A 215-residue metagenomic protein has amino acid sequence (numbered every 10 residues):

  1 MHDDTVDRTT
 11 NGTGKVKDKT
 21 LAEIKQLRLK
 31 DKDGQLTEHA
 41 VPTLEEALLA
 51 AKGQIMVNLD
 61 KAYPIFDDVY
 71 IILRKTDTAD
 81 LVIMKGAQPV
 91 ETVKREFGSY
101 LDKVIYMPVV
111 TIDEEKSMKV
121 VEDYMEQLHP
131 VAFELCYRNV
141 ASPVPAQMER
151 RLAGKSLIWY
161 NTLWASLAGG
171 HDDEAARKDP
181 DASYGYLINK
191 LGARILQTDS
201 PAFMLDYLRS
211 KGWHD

Functional and structural regions predicted by a protein language model:
H2-I112, Q127-V140, G154, W164: Metal-dependent phosphodiesterase/phospholipase catalytic core, i.e., the His/Asp/Glu-rich active-site region
G34-E38, E115-D215: C-terminal active-site rim and adjoining tail of enzyme catalytic domains
